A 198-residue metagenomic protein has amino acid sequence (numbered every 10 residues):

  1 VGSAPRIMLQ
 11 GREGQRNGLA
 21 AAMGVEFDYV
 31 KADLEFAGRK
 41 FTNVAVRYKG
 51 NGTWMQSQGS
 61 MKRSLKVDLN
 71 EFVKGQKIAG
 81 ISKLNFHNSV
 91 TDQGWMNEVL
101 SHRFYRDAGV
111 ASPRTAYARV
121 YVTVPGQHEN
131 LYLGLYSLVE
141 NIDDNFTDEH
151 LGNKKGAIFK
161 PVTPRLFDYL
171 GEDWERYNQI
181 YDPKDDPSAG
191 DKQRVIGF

Functional and structural regions predicted by a protein language model:
V1-F198: Phosphate/dinucleotide-binding and metal-coordinating scaffold of catalytic cores in nucleotide-dependent enzymes
